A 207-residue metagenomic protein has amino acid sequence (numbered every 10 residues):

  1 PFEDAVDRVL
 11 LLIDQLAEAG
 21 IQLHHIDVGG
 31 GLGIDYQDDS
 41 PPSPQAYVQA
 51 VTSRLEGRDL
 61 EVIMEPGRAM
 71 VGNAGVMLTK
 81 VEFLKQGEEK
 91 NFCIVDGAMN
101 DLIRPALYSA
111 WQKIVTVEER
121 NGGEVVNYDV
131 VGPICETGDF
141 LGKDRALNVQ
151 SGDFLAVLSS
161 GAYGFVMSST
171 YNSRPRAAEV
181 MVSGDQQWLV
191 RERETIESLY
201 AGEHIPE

Functional and structural regions predicted by a protein language model:
P1-R8, D39-Y47: Alpha-helix N-cap and loop-to-helix initiation/capping positions
F2-V6, L12-Q15, D96: Active-site pocket-lining/capping segments in soluble small-molecule metabolic enzymes
A5-L10, H25, G30: Loop-centered beta-sheet repeat module
V9-L16, Y47-R58: Alpha-helix-loop-beta-strand connector modules within alpha/beta enzyme cores
A19-H24, R58-L60: Short, well-ordered coil/turn segments that N-cap beta-strands
I26-G33, P66-R68: Glycine-rich beta-strand-to-loop/alpha-helix junction loops that act as flexible
G33-D39: Catalytic palm subdomain of template-directed nucleic-acid polymerases, centered on the conserved carboxylate motif
A50, D59-E207: Charged (often Lys/Glu-rich) extended helix/loop segments that serve as interaction or gating elements
